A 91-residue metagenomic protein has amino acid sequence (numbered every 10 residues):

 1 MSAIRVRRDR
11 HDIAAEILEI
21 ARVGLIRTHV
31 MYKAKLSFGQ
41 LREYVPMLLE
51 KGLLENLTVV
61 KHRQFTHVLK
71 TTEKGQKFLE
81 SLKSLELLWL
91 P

Functional and structural regions predicted by a protein language model:
M1-A15: Short alpha-helical segments that sit at the start of domains
S2, K77-P91: Amphipathic alpha-helical dimerization/coiled-coil segments that flank or bridge DNA-binding/regulatory modules
I17-G24: Short helix-to-turn junction characteristic of helix-turn-helix DNA-binding domains, especially the helix
G24-A34: Short acidic, hydrophobic short linear motifs in intrinsically disordered regions
L36-E50, T66: Short amphipathic alpha-helical interaction segments
L49-V60: A short, conserved structural fragment
K61-E80: Basic, amphipathic "hinge/linker" alpha-helix immediately C-terminal to the N-terminal HTH DNA-binding motif
